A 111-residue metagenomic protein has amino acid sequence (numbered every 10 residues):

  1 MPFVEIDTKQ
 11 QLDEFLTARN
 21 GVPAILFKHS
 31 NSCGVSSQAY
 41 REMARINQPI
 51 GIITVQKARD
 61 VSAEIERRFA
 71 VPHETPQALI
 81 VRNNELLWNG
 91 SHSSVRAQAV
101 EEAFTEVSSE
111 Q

Functional and structural regions predicted by a protein language model:
M1-N20, S109-Q111: N-terminal leader/targeting and pre-domain segments
E14-I46: Local sequence-structure signature of Cys/Sec-based thiol-disulfide redox active-site neighborhoods
K28, Q48-E64: Thiol-based oxidoreductase modules, predominantly thioredoxin-like and allied folds used for disulfide exchange
V35-E42, K57-V61, I65, P76 (+1 more regions): Amphipathic alpha-helical interface surfaces
F69-R82: Structural micro-motif
R82-Q111: Non-catalytic, surface beta->alpha helical segment in thiol-disulfide oxidoreductase systems
